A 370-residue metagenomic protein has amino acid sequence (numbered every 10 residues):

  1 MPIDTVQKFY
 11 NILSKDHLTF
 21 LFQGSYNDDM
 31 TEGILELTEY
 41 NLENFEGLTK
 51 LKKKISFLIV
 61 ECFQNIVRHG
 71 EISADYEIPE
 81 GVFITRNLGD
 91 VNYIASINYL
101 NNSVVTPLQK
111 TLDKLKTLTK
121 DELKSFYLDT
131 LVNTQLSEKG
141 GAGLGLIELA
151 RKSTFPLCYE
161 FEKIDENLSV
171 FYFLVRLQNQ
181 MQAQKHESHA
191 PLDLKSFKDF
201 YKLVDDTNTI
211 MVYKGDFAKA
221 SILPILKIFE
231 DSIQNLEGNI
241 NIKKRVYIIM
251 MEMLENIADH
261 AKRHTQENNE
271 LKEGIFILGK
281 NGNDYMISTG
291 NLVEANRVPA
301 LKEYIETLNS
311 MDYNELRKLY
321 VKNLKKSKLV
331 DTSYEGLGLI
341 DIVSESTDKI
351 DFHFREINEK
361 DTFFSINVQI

Functional and structural regions predicted by a protein language model:
M1-G33, L192-D199, G215-I222: Acidic, low-complexity proline/glycine-rich segments
P2-I3, Q7-T19, G33-L35, R68-S188 (+3 more regions): Conserved beta-strand-loop-beta-strand hairpin that lines the nucleotide-binding pocket of ATP/GTP-utilizing enzymes
L18-T19, G24-E36, Y40-K50, E71 (+3 more regions): N-terminal assembly/transducer modules of large multi-domain enzymes, emphasizing dimerization/partner-binding
E36-V60, V132-K139, K227-M251, L324-T332: Conserved short strand/loop->alpha-helix "switch" segment adjacent to the catalytic nucleotide/phosphoryl-transfer site
E61, N65, M251-N256: Conserved polar catalytic motif of the HATPase_c/GHKL fold
T207, M211-R245, T265: Long amphipathic alpha-helical segments with strong coiled-coil/leucine-zipper propensity
I233, L254-I257, A261: Alpha-helix capping/termination and helix-coil
